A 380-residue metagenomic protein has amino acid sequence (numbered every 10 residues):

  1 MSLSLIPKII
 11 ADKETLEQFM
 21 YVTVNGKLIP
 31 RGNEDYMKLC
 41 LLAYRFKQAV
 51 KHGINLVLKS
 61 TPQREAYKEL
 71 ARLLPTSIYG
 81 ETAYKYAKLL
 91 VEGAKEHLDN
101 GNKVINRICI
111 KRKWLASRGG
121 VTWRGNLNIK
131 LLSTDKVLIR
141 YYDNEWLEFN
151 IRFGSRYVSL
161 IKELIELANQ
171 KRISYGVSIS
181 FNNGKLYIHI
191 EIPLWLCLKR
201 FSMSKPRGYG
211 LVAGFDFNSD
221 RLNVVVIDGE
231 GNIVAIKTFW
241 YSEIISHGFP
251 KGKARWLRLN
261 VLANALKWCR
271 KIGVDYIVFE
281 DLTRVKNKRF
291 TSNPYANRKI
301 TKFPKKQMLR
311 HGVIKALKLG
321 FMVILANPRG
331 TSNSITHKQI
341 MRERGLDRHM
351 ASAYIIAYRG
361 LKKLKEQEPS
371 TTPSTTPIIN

Functional and structural regions predicted by a protein language model:
M1-N380: Nucleic-acid substrate recognition interfaces
